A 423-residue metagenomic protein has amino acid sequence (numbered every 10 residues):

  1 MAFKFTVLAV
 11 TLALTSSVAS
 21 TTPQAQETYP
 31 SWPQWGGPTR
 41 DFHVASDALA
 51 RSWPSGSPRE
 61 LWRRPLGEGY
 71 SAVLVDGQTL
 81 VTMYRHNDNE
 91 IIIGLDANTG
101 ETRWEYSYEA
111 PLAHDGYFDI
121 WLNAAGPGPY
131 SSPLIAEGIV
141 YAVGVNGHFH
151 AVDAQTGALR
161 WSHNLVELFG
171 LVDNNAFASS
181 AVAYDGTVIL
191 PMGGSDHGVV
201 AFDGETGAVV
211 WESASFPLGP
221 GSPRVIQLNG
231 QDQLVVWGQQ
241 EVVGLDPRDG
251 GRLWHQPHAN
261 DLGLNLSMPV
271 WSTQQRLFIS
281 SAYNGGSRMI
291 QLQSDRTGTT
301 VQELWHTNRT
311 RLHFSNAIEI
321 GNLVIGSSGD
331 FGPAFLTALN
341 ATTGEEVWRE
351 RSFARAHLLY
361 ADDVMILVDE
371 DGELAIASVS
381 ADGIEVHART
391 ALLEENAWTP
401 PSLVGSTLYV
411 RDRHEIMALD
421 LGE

Functional and structural regions predicted by a protein language model:
T6-S17: Bacterial N-terminal signal peptides
Q26-R59, R288: Blade/loop signatures of beta-propeller domains
Y29, L61-L74, E105-L134, S162-Y184 (+9 more regions): Extracytoplasmic beta-rich repeat domains
G37-R40, R85-N87, V145, G193-G194 (+6 more regions): Short loop/turn segments immediately following the C-termini of beta-strands
G77-Q78, E137-G138, D185-G186, G230-D232 (+4 more regions): Short coil/turn segments that connect the beta-strands within blades of beta-propeller domains
D96-T99, D153-T156, D203-T206, D246-D249 (+4 more regions): Short loop/turn segments that connect beta-strands within beta-propeller blades
N396-E423: Blade-level signature of beta-propeller repeat domains, shared across WD40, Kelch, NHL, RCC1 and BNR/Asp-box propellers
